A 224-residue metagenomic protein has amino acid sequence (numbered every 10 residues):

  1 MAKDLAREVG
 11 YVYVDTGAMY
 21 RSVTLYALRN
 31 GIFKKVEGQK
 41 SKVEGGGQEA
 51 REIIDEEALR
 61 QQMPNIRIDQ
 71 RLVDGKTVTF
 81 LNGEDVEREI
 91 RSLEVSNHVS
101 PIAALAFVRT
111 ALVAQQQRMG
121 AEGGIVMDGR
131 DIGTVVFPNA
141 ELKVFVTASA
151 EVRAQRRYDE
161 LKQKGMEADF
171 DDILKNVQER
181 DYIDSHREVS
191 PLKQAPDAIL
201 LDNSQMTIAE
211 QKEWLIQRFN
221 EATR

Functional and structural regions predicted by a protein language model:
M1, L5: Hydrophobic positions on the alpha1 helix immediately C-terminal to the Walker A/P-loop
R7-G38, G47-R91: N-terminal phosphate/diphosphate-binding loop that engages ATP/GTP or pyrophosphate donors across diverse enzyme folds
E8, Y26, N30, L105 (+5 more regions): Conserved, well-folded catalytic cores of nucleic-acid-processing and energy-transducing macromolecular machines
G17, G83, L112, V126 (+1 more regions): Residue-level signal for inorganic ion chemistry
K40-K42: Intrinsic disorder
F80-E87, S96, Y158-M166, Y182-R224: NTP-dependent small-molecule kinase module
E87-K164: ATP-dependent NMP and nucleoside kinases share a basic, alpha-helical "lid"
A150-Y158, F170, L174, Q178 (+2 more regions): An amphipathic alpha-helix signature
